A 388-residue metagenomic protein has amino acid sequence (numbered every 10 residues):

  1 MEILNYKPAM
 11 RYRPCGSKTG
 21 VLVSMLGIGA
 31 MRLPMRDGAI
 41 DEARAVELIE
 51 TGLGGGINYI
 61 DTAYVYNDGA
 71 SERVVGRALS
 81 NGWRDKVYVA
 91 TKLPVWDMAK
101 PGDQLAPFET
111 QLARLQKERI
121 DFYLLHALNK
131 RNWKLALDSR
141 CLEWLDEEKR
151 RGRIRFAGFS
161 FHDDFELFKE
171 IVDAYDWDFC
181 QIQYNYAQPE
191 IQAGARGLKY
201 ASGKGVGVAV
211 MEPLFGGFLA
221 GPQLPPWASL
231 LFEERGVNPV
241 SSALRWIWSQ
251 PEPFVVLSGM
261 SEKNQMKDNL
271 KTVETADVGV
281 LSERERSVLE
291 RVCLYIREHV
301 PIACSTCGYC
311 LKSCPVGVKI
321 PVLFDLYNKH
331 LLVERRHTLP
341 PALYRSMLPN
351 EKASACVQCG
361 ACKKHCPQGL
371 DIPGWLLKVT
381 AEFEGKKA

Functional and structural regions predicted by a protein language model:
M1-V87, R150: N-terminal binding-site loop/beta-alpha segment at the start of enzyme catalytic domains that lines or forms
R11, R44-L48, S71-A78, P107-Q111 (+7 more regions): A general structural detector for well-ordered alpha-helical segments in enzyme core domains, enriched
C15, T51-L53, N58, R196-A388: Structured C-terminal cap/extension of enzyme domains
V23, I60, K86-V87, K117-I120 (+3 more regions): Local beta-strand N-terminus motif with an aromatic residue
R36, W96-L214, P226-W227, E234-R235 (+1 more regions): Glycine/proline-rich, positively charged, aromatic-decorated active-site loop/lid region on the catalytic face
T51, G55, V74-G82, R114 (+5 more regions): Alpha-helical structural signal in soluble globular domains
Y59-Y66, R155-F159, Q181-I182, V255-L257: Short catalytic-loop micro-motif centered on adjacent basic/acidic residues
Y66, G82-P101, H126: Structural motif corresponding to the early beta-alpha repeats
